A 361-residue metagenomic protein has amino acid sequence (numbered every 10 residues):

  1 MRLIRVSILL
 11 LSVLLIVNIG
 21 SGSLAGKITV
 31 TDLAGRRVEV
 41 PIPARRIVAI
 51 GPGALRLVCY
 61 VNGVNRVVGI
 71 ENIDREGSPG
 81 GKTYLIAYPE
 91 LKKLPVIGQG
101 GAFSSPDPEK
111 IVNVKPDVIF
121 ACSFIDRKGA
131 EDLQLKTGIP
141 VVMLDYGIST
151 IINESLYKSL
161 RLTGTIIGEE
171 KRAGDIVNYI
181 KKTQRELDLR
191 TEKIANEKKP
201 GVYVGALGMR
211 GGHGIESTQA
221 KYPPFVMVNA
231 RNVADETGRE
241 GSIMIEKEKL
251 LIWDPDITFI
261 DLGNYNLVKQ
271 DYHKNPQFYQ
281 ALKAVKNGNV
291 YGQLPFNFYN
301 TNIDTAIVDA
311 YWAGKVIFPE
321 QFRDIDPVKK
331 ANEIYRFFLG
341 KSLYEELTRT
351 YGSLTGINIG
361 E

Functional and structural regions predicted by a protein language model:
M1-L9: Bacterial N-terminal signal peptides that target proteins for export
L9-N18: Bacterial N-terminal signal peptides
I19-A25: Sec/Tat signal peptide C-region and signal peptidase I cleavage site
S21, V30, R37, G129-R210 (+2 more regions): Extracytoplasmic substrate-binding proteins
L33-G35, L94-E109, G238-K247: Short helix-initiation/N-cap motifs at beta->coil->alpha
V48-G51, V68-E71, V118-C122, V141-D145 (+4 more regions): Structural recognition of the beta-strand scaffold that forms the well-ordered cores of secreted hydrolase catalytic
L55-N113, V118, S123, A230-V233: A short, structured surface patch at a secondary-structure boundary
H213-G241: Alpha-helical, coiled-coil/dimerization segments enriched in small aliphatic residues
